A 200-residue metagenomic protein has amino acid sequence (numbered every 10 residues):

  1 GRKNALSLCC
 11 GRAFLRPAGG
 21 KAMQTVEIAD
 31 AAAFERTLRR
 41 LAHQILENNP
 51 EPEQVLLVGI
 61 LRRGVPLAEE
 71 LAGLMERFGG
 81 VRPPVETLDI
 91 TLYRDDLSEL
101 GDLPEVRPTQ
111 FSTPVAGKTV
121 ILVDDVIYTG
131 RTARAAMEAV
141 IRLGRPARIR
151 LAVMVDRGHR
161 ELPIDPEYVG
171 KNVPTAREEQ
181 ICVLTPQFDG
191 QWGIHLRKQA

Functional and structural regions predicted by a protein language model:
G1, C9-A200: PRPP-associated nucleotide enzymes
